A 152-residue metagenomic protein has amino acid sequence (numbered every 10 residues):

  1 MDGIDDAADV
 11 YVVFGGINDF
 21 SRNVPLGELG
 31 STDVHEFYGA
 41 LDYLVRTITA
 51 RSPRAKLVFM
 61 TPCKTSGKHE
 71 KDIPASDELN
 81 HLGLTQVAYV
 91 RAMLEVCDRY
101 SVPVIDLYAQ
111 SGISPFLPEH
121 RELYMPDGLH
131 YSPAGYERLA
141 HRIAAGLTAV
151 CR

Functional and structural regions predicted by a protein language model:
M1-R152: Alpha-helical cap/lid subdomain in secreted, periplasmic, or secretory-pathway luminal O-acyl-processing enzymes
